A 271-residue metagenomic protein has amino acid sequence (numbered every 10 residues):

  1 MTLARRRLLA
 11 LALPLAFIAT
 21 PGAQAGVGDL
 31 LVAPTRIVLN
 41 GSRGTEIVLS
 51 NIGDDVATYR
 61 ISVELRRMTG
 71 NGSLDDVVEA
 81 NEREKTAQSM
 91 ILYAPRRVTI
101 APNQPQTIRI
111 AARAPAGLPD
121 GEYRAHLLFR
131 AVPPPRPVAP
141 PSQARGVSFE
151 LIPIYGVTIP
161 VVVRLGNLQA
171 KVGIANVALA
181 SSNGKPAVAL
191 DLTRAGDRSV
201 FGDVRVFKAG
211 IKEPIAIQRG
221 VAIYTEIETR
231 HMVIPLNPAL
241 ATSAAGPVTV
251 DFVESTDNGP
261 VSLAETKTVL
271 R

Functional and structural regions predicted by a protein language model:
M1-L11: Bacterial N-terminal signal peptides that target proteins for export
A10-A19: Bacterial N-terminal signal peptides
A25-V56, R97, K171-K185, T193: Beta-sheet-dominated interaction scaffolds and their linkers
N40-E46, Q106-T107, P119-H126, G184-V188: Short, solvent-exposed loop/turn segments enriched in Ser/Thr/Gly
D54-D55, Y59-K85, R130, T193 (+1 more regions): Short acidic, flexible loop segments centered on an aromatic residue
E64, R113-V162, T242-L270: Terminal connector regions
E79-A116, K212-T242: Intrinsically disordered, low-complexity Pro/Gly/Ser/Thr-rich segments with frequent PxxP/GP/PP motifs and embedded
A180-R271: Intrinsically disordered, low-complexity segments enriched in serine, threonine, and glycine
